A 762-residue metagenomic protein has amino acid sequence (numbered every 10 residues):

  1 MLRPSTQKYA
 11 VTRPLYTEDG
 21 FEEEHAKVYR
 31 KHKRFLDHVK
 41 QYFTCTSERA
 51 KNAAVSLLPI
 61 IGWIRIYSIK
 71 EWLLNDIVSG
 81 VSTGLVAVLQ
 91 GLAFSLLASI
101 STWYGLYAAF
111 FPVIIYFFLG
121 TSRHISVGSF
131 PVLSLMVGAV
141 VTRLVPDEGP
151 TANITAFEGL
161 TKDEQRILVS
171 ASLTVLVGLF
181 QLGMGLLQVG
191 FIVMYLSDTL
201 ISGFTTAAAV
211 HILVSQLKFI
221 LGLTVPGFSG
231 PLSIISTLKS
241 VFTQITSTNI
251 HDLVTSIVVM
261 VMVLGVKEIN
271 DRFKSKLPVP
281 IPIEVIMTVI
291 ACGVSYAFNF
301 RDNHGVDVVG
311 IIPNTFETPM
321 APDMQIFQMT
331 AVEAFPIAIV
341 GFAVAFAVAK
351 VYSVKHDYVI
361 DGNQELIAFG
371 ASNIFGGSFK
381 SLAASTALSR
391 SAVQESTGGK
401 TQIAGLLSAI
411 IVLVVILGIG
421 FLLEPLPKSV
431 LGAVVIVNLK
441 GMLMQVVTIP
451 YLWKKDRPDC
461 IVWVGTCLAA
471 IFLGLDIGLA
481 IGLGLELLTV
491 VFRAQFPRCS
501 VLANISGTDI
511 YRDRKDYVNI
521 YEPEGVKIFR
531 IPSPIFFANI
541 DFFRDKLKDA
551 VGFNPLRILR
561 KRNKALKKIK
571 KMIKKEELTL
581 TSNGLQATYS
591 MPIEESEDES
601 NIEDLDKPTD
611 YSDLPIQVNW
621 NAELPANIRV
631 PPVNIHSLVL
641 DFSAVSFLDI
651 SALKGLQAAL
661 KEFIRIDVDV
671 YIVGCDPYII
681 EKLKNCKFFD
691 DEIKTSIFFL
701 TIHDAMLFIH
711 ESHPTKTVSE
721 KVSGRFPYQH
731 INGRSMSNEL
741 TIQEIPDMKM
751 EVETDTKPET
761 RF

Functional and structural regions predicted by a protein language model:
M1-R49, R560, K564-W620, H713-F762: Intrinsic-disorder signature of long, low-complexity extramembrane regions of polytopic membrane transport proteins
M1-T508, L556, Q657-A658, D667 (+4 more regions): Transmembrane helical cores of multi-pass ion-transport proteins
R13-P14, K27, G441-C686, R761-F762: The feature marks cytosolic C-terminal regulatory regions of anion transporters and related permeases
L200, N373, S533-F536, A644-F647 (+3 more regions): Conserved beta-strand elements of beta-rich interaction domains across eukaryotes, especially beta-propellers
K546, F553, N685-F689, T715-Y728: Short secondary-structure transition/capping segments
D691-F708: Short acidic-hydrophobic, aromatic-tinged amphipathic segments that line or gate anion-handling sites
